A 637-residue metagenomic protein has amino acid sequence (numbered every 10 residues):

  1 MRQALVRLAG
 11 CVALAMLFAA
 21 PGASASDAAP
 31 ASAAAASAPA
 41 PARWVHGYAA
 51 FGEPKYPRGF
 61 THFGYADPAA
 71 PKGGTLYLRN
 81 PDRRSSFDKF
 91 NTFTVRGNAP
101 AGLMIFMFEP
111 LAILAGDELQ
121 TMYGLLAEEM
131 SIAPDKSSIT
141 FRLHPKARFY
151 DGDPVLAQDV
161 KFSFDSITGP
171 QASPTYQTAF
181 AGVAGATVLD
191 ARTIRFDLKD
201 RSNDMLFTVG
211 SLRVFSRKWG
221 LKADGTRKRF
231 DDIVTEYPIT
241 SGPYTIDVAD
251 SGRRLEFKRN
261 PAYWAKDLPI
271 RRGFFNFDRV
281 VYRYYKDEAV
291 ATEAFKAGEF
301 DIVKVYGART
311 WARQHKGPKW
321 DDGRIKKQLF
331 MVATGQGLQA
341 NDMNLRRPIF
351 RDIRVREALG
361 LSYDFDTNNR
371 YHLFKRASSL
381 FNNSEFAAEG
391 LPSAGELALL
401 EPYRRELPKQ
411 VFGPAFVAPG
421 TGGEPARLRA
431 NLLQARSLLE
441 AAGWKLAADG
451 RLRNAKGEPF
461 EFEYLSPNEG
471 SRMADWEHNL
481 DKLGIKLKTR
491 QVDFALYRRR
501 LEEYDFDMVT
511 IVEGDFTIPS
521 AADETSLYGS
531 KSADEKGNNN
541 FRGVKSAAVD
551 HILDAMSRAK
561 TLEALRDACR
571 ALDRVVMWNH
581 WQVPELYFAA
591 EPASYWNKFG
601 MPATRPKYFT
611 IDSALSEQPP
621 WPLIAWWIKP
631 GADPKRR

Functional and structural regions predicted by a protein language model:
A31, A40-A42, N80, D250-L255 (+5 more regions): Detector for C-terminal structural segments
P39-P134, D165, A172, I239-S241 (+1 more regions): N-terminal lobe/hinge region of extracytoplasmic solute-binding protein
W44, H62, R83-G102, Y123-L126 (+6 more regions): A structural "hinge/loop" feature
A66-P71, F93-G102, E129-S173, T187-L189 (+4 more regions): Aromatic- and charge-enriched surface segment that lines or borders ligand/interaction sites
G97, L103-E118, G210-R279, K286-V290 (+3 more regions): Gly/Pro-rich hinge or "lid" segments in bacterial periplasmic/extracellular proteins
R142, Q177-D224, G242-D250, H372 (+2 more regions): Surface-exposed binding/hinge segments that line and control ligand-binding clefts or catalytic entry sites
H144, D232, A265-H315, E357 (+3 more regions): Ligand-site clamp/hinge motif
G185-T187, D247-K258, R283-R347, A358 (+2 more regions): Extracellular/periplasmic solute-recognition and catalytic clefts
